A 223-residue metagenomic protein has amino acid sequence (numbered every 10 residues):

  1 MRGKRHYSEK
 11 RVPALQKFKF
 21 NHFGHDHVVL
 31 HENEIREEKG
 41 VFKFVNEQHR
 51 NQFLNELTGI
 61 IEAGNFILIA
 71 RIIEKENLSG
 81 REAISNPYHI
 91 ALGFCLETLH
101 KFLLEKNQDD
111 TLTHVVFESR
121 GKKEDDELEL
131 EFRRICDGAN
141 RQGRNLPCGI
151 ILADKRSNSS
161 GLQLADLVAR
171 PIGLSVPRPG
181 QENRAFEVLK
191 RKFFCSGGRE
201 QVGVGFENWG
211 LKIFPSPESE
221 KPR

Functional and structural regions predicted by a protein language model:
M1-R223: Phosphate-ester processing/binding pockets and catalytic centers
